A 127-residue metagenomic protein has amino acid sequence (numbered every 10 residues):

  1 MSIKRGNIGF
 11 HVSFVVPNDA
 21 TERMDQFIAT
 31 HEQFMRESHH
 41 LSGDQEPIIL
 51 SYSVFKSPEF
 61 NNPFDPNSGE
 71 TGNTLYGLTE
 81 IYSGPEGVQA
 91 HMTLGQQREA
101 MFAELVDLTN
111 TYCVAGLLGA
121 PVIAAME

Functional and structural regions predicted by a protein language model:
M1-G77, S83-T93, D107-E127: Short S/T/G/P-rich N-terminal loop/turn motif that feeds into the first structured element of a domain
V88, Q96-F102: Amphipathic protein-protein interaction modules
